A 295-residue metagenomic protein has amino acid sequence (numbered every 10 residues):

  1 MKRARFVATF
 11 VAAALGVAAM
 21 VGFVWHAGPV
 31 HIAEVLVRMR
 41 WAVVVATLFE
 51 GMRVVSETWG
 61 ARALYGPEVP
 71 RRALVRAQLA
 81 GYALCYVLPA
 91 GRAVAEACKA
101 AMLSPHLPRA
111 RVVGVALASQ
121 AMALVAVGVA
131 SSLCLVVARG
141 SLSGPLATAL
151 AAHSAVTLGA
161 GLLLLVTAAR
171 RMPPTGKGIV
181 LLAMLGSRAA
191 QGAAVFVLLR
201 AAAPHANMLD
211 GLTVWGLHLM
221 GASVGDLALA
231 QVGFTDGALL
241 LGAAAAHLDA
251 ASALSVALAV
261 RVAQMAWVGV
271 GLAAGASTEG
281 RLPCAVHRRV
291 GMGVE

Functional and structural regions predicted by a protein language model:
M1-A80, P108, V127-L227, F234-G237 (+1 more regions): Predominantly cytoplasmic-facing regulatory/coupling regions of multi-pass membrane proteins
R62-A63, K99-A101: Hydrophobic transmembrane alpha-helix segments characteristic of membrane transport and insertion machinery
E68, V87-G91, A101-L107, V129: Generic hydrophobic/packing signal
L79-A97: Short intracellular "coupling" helices and adjacent cytoplasmic loop segments at the cytosolic face of multi-pass
Y82-C85, S119-A123, V260: Structural signature of transmembrane alpha-helices in multi-pass secondary transporters
A93-K99, F234-L239: Transmembrane helix boundary and interhelical loop/hinge segments in multi-pass membrane proteins
A100-M122: Membrane-interface helix-loop-helix junctions at boundaries between adjacent transmembrane segments
G114, Q231-V232: Hydrophobic alpha-helical membrane segments of integral membrane proteins
